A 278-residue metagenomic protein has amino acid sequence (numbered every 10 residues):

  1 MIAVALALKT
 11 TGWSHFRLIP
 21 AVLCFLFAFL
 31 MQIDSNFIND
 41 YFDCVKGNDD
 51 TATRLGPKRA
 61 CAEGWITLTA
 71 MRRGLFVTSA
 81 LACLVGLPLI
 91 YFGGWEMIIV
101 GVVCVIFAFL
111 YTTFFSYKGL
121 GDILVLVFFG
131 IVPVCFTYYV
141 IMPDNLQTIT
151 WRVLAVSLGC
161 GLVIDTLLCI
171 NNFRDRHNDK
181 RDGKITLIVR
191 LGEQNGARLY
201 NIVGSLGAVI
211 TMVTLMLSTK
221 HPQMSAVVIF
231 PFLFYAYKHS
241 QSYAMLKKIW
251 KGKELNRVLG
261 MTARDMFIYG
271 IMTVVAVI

Functional and structural regions predicted by a protein language model:
M1-I2, L124-Y138, C160, V189-E193 (+1 more regions): Small-residue-rich segments of transmembrane alpha-helices in multi-pass membrane proteins, especially helix faces
G12-I38, I98-F109, T148-I170: Membrane-embedded alpha-helical segments that form the functional core of polytopic membrane enzymes, especially those
L30-L55, T166-I188: Acidic (Asp/Glu-rich) catalytic motifs at the cytosolic membrane interface
S35-D40, I106-G119, L168, N172 (+1 more regions): C-terminal ends of transmembrane helices
T51-F92, K184-H221, A263-R264: Multi-pass membrane catalytic core of lipid/isoprenoid biosynthesis enzymes
R59-N145: Intramembrane alpha-helical segments
V125-R176, D182, Q194-R198: Functional transmembrane core segments of multi-pass inner-membrane proteins
M216-I278: Extended hydrophobic alpha-helices typical of membrane-associated regions
